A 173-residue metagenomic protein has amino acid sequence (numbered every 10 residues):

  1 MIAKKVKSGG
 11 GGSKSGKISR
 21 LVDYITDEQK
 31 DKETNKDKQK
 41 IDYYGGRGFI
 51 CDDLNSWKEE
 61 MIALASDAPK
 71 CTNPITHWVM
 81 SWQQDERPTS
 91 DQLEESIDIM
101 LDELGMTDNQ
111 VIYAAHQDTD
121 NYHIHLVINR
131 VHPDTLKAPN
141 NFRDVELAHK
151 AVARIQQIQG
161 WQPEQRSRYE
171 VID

Functional and structural regions predicted by a protein language model:
M1-D173: N-terminal nicking endonuclease/strand-transfer module with a His-rich metal-binding environment and a catalytic Tyr
